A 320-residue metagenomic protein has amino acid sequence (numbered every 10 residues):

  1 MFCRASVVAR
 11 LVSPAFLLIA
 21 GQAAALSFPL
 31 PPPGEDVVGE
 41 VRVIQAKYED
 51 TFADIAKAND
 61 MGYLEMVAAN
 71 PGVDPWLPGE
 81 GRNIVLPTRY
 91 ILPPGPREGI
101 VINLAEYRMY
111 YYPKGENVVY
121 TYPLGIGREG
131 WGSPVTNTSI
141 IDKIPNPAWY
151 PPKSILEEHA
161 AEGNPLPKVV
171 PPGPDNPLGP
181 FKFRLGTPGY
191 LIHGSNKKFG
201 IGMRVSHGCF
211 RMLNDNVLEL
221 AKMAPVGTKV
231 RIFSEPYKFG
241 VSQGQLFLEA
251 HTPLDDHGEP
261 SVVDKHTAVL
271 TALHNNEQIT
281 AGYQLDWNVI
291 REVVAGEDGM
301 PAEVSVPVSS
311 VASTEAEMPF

Functional and structural regions predicted by a protein language model:
M1-V12: Bacterial N-terminal signal peptides that target proteins for export
A20-Q22: N-terminal signal peptide c-region/cleavage motif recognized by signal peptidases
S27-D60: Primarily a LysM-type cell-wall glycan-binding module
L30-G34, T88-I102, V241-G244: Intrinsically disordered, low-complexity Ser/Thr-rich linker and spacer segments in cell-wall-related proteins
K47-W76, V118: LysM (lysin motif) carbohydrate-binding repeats in extracellular/periplasmic proteins that recognize
E49, G79-I84, G227-V230: Loop/turn positions that initiate beta-strands
Y90-K198, E219-K222, A250-H251, D256-F320: Gly/Pro-biased beta-strand-loop elements
